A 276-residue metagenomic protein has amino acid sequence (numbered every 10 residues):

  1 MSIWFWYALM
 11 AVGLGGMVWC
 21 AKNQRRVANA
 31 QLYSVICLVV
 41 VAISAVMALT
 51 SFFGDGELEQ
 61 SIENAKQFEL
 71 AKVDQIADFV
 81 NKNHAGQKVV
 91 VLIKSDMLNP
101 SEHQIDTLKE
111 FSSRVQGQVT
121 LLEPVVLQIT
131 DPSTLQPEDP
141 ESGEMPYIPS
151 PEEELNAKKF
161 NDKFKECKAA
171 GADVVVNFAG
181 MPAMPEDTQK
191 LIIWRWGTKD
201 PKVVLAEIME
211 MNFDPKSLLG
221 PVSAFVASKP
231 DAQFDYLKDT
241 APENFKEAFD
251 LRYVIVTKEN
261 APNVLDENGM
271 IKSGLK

Functional and structural regions predicted by a protein language model:
M1-Q31, V39, I43-K276: A residue-level marker of the well-folded mature domains of exported/periplasmic proteins
